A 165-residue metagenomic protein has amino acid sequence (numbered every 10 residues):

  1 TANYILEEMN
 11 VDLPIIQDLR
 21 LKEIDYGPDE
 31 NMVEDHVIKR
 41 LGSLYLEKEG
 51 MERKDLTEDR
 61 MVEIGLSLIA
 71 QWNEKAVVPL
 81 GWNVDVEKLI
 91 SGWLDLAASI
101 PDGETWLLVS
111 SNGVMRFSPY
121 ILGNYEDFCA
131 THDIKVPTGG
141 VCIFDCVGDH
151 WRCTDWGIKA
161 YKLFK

Functional and structural regions predicted by a protein language model:
T1-D59: Phosphate-coordination/substrate-recognition cap region in phosphate-metabolizing enzymes
E7, V11, I24-D35, S99-T105 (+1 more regions): Acidic, low-complexity terminal tails and accessory targeting/binding regions of phosphate-metabolizing enzymes
Q17, P101-S110, V114: Beta-strand elements within well-structured catalytic alpha/beta cores of enzymes that handle phosphate/sulfate esters
G42-V84: Short glycine/proline- and acidic residue-enriched helix-loop micro-motifs that form flexible lids or anion-recognition
K75-P101: A mid-sequence, solvent-exposed acidic-amphipathic segment
